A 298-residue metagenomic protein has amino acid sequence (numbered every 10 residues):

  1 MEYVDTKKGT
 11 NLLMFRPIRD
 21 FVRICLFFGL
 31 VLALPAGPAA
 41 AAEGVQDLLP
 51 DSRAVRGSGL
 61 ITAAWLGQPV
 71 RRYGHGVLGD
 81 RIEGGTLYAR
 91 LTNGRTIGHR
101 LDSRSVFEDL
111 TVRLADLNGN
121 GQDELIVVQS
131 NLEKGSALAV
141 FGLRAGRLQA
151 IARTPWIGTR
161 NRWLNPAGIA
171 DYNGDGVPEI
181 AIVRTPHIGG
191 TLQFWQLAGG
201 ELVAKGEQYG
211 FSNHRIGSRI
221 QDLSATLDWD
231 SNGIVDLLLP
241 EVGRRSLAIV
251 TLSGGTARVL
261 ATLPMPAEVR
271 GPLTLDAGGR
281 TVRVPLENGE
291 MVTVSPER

Functional and structural regions predicted by a protein language model:
M1: The two-metal-ion catalytic cores of nucleic-acid processing enzymes
V4-T6: Short hydrophobic alpha-helical segments enriched in small aliphatic residues
T10-M14, G37-A40: Short intrinsically disordered, low-complexity segments
N11-L26: Bacterial N-terminal signal peptides that target proteins for export
I24-P35: Bacterial N-terminal signal peptides
A40-R298: Beta-propeller-forming repeat regions
